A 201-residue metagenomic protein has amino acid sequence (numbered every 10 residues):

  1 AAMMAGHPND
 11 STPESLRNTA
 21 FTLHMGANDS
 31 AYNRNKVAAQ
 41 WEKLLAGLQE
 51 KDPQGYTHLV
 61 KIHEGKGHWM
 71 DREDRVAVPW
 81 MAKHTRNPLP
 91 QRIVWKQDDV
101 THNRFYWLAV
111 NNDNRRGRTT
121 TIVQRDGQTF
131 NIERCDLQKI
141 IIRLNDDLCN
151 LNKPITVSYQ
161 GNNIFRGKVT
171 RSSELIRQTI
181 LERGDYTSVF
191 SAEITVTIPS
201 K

Functional and structural regions predicted by a protein language model:
A2-M81: The feature captures the conserved acid-bearing segment of alpha/beta-hydrolase catalytic domains
A46-K201: Alpha/beta-hydrolase-fold serine-hydrolase catalytic core, especially in secreted/extracellular enzymes
